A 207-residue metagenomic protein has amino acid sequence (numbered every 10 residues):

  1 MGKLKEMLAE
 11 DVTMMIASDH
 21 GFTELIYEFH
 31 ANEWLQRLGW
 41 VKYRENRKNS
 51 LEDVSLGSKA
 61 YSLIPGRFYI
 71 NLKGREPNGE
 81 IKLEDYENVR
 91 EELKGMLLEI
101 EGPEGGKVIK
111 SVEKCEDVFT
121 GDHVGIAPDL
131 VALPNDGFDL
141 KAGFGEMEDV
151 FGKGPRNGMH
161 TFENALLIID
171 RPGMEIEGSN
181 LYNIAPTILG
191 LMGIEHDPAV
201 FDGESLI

Functional and structural regions predicted by a protein language model:
G2-G143: Secreted, luminal/periplasmic, and some membrane-associated catalytic domains that remodel anionic oxygen-ester
A9, G39, K114, N157-G158 (+3 more regions): Glycine-centered flexibility motif
L133-A185, G193: Low-complexity, glycine/alanine/valine/leucine- and proline-rich hydrophobic stretches
I188: Phosphate/pyrophosphate-binding loops and the adjoining catalytic core of nucleotide-dependent enzymes
E195-P198: Short, polar/flexible loop-turn hinges at active-site or ligand-entry regions and domain interfaces
V200-I207: Cytosolic regulatory/linker segments at or just downstream of nucleotide-handling modules in signal-transduction
